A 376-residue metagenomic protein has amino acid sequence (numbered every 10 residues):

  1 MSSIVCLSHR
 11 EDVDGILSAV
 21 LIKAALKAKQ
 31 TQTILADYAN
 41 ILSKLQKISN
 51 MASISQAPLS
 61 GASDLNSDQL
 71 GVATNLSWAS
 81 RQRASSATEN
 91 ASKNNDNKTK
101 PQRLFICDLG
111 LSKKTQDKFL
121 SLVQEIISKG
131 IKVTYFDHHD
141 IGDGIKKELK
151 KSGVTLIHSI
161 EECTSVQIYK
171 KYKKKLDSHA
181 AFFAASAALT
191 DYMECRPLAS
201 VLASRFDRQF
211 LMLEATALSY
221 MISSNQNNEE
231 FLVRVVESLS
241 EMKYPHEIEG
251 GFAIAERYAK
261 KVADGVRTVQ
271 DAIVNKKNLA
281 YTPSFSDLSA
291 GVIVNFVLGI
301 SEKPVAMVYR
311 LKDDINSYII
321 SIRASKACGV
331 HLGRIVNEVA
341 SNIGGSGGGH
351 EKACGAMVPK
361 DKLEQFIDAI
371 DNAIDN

Functional and structural regions predicted by a protein language model:
S2-S3, D140-N275, V297-S301: A structured phosphate/pyrophosphate-recognition subdomain
I4-N50: Anionic-ligand anchoring segments at beta-strand to alpha-helix junctions in alpha/beta enzyme folds, i.e., glycine
D12, I22, D108, D137 (+4 more regions): Divalent metal-coordination and catalytic microenvironments
S18-A19, Q56, D96, K100 (+2 more regions): Glycine-rich, acidic loop segments that terminate in or are immediately followed by a histidine
M51-A52, Q102-K118: Short, structured active-site "lid" loops
K118-G130: Catalytic-core regions built around general acid/base machinery
